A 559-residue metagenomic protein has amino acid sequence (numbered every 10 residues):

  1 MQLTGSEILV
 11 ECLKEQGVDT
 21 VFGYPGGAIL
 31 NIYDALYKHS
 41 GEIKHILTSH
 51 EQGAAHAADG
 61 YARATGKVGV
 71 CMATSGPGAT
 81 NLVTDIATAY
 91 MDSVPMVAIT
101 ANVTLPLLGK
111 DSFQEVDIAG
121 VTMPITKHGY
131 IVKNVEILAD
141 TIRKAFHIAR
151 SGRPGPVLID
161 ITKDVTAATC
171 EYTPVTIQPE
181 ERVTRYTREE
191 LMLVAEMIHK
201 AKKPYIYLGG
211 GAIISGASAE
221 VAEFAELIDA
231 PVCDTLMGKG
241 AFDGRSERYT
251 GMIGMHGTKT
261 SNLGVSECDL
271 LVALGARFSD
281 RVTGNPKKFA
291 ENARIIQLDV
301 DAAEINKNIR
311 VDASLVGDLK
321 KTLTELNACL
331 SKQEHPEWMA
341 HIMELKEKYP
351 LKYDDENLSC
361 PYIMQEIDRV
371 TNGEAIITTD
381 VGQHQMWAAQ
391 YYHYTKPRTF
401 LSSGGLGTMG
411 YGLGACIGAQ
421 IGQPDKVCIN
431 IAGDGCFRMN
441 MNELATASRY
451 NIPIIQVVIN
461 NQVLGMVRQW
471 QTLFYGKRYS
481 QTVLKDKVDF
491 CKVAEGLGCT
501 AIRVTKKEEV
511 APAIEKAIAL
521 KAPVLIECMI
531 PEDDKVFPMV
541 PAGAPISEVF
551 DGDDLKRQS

Functional and structural regions predicted by a protein language model:
M1-L330, E366, V370-G373, P453-Q456 (+2 more regions): N-terminal alpha/beta PP-like core and its mobile active-site loop of ThDP/TPP-dependent enzymes
S6-V10, K14, V18-D19, I32-Y37 (+1 more regions): Active-site diphosphate/adenylate-binding microenvironment
G27-I29, G76, S93, P156 (+3 more regions): Glycine-rich phosphate/pyrophosphate-binding beta-alpha loops
I46, E180-T184, S403-L406, G476-K485 (+1 more regions): A short acidic, glycine-rich active-site loop that binds or catalyzes chemistry on phosphate/adenosine moieties
Q114, R449-A542: Thiamine diphosphate
P174, N292-Q383, K507-E508, K516 (+1 more regions): Phosphate/pyrophosphate-binding active-site segments
I295, I367, T379, G418 (+6 more regions): Hydrophobic, well-ordered secondary-structure elements that form the walls of internal hydrophobic environments
Y411, A415-P453, I459: Catalytic phosphate/nucleotide-handling subdomain of diverse soluble enzymes
